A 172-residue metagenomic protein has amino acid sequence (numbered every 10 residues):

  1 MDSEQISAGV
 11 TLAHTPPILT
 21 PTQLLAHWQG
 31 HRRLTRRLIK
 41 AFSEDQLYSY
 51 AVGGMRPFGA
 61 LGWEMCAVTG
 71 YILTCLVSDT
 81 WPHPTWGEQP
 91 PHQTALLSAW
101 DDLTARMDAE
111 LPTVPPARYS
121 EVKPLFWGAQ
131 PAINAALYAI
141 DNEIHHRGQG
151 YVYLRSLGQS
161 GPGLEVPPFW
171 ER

Functional and structural regions predicted by a protein language model:
D2-A13, L25-I39, E44-W86, P124-R172: Short, contiguous alpha-helical
H14-T22: Short, low-complexity N-terminal intrinsically disordered segments enriched in polar/charged residues
T20, H27-H31, A99, L103: Soluble or luminal CAZymes and related metallo-dependent hydrolases
T74-V114: Helix-adjacent hinge/juxtasegments
L111-F126: Acidic catalytic patch
